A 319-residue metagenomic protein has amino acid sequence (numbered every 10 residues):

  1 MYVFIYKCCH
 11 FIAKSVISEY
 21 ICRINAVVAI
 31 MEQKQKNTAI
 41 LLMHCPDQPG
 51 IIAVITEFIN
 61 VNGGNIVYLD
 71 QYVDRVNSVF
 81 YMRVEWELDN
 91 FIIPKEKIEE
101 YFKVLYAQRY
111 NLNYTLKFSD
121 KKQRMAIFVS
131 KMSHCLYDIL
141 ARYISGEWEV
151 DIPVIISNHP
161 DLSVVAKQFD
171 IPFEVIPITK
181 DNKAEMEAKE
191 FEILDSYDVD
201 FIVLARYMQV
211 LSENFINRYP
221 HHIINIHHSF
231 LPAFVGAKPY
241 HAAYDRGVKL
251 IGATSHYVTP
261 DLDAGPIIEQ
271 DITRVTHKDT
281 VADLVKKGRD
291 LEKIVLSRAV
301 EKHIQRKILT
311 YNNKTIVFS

Functional and structural regions predicted by a protein language model:
C8-C9, C22: Cysteine-centered motifs
M31-Q123: A conserved regulatory-domain signal marking ACT and ACT-like small-molecule sensing domains and adjacent regulatory
M125-H134: Short, glycine-rich nucleotide/cofactor-binding loops
H134-S145: Histidine-anchored nucleotide/phosphate-binding helix
V150-D161: Short internal beta-strands
H159, N182, M186, Y197-S319: Donor/substrate-binding cores of folate-linked one-carbon enzymes
K167, I171-Y197: Adenosine-nucleotide cofactor-binding segment
